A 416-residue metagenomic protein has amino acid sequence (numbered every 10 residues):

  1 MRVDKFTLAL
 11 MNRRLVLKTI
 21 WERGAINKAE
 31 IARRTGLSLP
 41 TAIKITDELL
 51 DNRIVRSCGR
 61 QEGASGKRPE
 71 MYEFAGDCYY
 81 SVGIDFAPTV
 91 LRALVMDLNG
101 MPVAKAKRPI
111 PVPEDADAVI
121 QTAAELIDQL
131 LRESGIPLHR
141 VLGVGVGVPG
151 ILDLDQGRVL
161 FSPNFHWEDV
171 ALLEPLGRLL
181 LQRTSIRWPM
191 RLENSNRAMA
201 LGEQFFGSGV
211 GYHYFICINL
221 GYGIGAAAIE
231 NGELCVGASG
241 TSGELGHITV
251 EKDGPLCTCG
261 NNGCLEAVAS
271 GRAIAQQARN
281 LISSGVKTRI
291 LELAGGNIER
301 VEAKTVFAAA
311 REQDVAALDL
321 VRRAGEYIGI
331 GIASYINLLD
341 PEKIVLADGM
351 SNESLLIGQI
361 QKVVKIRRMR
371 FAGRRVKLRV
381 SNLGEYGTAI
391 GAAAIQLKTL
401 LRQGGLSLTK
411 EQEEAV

Functional and structural regions predicted by a protein language model:
M1-R60, A64-R140, L181-S185, K252-D253 (+2 more regions): ATP-binding/phosphotransfer module of carbohydrate and carboxylate kinases, centering on a glycine-rich
I84, L142-G147, I151-Q276, G391 (+1 more regions): Phosphate-binding/catalytic loop of phosphoryl-transfer enzymes
